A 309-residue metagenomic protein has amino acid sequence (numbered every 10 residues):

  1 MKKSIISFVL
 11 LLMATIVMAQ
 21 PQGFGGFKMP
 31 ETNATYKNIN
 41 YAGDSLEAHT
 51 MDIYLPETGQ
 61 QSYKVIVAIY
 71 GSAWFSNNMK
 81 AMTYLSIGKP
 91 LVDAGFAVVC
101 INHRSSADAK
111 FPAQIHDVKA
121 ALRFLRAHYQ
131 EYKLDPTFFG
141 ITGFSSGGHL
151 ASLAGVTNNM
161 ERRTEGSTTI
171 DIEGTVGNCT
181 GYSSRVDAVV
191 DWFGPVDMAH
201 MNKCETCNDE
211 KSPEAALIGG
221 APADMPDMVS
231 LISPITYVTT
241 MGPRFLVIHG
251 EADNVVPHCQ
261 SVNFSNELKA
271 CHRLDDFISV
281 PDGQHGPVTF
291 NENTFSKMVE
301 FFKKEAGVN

Functional and structural regions predicted by a protein language model:
M1-F24: Bacterial Sec-dependent N-terminal signal peptides
V17-N309: Alpha/beta-hydrolase superfamily serine-hydrolase fold, recognizing
